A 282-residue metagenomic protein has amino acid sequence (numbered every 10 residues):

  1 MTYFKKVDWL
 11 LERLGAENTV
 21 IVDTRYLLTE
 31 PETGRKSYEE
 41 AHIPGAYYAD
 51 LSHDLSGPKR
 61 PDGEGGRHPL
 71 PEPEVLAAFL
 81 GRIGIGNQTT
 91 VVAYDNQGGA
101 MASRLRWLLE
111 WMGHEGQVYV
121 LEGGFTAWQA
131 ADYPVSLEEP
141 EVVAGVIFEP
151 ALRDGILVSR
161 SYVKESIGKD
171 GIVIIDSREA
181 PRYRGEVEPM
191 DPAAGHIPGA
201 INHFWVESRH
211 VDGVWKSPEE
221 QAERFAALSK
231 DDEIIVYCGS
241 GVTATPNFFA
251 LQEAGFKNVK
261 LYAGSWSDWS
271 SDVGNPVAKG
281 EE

Functional and structural regions predicted by a protein language model:
M1-E282: Cytosolic catalytic domains that perform sulfur/thiol-centered chemistry
